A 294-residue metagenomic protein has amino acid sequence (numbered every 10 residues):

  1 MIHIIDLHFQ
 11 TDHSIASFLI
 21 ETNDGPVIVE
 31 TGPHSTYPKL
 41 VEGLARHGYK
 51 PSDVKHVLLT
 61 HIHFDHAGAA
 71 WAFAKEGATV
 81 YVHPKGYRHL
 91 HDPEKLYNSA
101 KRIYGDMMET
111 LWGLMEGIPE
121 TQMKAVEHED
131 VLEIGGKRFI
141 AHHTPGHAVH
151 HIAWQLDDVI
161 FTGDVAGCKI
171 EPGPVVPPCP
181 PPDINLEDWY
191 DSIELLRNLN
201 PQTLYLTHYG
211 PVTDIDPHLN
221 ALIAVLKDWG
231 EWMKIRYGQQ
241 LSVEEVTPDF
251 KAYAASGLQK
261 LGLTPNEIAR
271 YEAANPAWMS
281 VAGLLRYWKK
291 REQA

Functional and structural regions predicted by a protein language model:
M1-P51, W154-T162: Conserved beta-strand hairpin/beta-sheet module of binuclear metal-dependent hydrolase folds, prominently
I20, E30, L40, H61 (+5 more regions): Divalent metal-coordination and catalytic microenvironments
P33, R138-H143, V149-D216: Metallo-beta-lactamase
D53-D65: Metallo-beta-lactamase
A67-E76, D92-P93: Metal-dependent catalytic neighborhoods of phosphoester/phosphodiester hydrolases
E76, Y190-V243: Divalent-metal (often Zn2+) His-rich catalytic cores of metallo-beta-lactamase-fold enzymes
L90-H142, I193-E194: Metallo-beta-lactamase
W232-A294: C-terminal regulatory/interaction regions
